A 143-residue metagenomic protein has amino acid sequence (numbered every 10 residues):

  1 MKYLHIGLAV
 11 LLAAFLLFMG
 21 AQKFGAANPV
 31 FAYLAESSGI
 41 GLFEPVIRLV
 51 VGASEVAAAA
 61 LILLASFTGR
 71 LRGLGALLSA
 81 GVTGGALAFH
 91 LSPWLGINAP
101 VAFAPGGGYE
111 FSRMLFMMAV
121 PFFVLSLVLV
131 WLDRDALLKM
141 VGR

Functional and structural regions predicted by a protein language model:
M1-R143: Membrane-interface extramembranous regions
